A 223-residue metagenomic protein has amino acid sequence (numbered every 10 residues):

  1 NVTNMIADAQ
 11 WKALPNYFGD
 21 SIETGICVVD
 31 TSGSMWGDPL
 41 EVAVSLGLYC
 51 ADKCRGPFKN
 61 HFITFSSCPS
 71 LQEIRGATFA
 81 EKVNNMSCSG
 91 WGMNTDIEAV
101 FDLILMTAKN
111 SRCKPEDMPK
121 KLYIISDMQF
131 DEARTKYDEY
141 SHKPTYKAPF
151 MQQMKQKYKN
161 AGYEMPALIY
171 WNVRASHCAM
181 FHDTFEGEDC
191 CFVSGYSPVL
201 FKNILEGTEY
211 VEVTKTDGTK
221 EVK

Functional and structural regions predicted by a protein language model:
N1-K223: Acidic, glycine-rich A-domain
